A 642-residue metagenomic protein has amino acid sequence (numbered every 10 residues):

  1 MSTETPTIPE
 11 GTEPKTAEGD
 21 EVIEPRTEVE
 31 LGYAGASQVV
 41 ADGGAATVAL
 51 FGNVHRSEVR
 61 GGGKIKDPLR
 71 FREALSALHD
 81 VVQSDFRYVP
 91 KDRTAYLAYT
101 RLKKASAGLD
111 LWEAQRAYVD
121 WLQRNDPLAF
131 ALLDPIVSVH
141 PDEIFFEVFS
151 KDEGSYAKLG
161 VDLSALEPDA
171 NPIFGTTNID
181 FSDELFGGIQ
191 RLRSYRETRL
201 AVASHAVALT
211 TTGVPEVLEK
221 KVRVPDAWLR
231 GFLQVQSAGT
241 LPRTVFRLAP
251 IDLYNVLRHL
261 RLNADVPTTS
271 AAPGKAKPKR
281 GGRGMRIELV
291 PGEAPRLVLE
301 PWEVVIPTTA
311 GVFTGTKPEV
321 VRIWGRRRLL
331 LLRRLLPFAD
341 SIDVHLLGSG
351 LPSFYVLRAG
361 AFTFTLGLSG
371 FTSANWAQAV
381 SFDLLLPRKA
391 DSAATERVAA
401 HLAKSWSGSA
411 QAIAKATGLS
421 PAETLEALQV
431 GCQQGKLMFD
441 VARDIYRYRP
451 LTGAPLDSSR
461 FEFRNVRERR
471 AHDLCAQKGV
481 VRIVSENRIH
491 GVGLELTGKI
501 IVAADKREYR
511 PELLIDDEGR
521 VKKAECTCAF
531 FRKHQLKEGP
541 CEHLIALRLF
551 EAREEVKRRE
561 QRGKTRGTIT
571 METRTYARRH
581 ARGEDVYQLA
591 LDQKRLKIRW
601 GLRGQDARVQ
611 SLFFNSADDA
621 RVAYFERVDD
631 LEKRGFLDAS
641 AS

Functional and structural regions predicted by a protein language model:
S2-S642: Long, low-complexity, compositionally biased intrinsically disordered regions
